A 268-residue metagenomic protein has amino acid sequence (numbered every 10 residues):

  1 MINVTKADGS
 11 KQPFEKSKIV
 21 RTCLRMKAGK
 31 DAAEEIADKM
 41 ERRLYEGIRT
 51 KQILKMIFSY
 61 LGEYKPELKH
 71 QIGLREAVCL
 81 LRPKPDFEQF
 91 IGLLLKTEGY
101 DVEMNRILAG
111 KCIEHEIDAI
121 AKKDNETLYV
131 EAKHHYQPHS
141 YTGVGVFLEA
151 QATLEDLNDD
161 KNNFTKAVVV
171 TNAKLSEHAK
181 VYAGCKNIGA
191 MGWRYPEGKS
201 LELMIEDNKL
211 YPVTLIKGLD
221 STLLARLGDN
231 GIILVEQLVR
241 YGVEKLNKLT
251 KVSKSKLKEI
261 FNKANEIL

Functional and structural regions predicted by a protein language model:
M1-R82, F87: Long, C-terminal-biased catalytic regions of enzyme "large/alpha" subunits
F14, A28-D31, I48, T142 (+4 more regions): Short coil/turn linker and secondary-structure boundary residues
E15, A33-I36, Q71, N163 (+3 more regions): N-terminal alpha-helical segment
K30, L61-Y211, G228-D229: Intrinsically disordered, low-complexity Ser/Thr/Pro/Gly-rich regulatory segments
E35, I107, Y195, V239-R240: Proline- and acidic/polar-enriched loop/turn elements at helix boundaries
Q89-I91, M204-L268: C-terminal extensions
